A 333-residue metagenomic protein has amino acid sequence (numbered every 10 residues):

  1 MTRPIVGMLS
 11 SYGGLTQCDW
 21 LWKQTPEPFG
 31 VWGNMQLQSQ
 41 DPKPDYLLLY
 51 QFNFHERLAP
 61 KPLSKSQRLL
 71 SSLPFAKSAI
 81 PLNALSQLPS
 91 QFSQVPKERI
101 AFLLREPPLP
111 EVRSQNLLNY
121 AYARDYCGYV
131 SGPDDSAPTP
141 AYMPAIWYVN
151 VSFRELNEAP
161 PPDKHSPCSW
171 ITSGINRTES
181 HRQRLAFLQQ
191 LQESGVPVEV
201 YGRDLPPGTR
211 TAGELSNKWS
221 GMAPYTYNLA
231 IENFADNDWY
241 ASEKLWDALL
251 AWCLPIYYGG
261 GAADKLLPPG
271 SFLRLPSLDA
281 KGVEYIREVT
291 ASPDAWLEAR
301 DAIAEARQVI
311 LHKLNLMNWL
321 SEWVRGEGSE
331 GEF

Functional and structural regions predicted by a protein language model:
M1-L104, P108-F333: Pol beta-like nucleotidyltransferase catalytic core
